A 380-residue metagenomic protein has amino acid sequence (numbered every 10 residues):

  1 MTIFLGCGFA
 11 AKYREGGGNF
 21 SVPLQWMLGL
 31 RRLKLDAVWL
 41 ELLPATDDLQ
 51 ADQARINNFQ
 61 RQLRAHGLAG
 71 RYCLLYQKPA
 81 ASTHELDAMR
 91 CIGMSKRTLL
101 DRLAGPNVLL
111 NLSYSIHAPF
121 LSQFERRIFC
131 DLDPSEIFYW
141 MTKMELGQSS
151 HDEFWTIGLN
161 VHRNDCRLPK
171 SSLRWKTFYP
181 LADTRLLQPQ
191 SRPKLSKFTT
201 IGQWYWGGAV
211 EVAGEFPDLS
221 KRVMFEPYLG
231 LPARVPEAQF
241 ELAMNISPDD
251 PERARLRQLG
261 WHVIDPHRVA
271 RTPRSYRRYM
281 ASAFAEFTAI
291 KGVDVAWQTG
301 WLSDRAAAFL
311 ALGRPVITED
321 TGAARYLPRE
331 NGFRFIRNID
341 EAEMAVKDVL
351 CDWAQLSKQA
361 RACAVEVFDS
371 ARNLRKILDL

Functional and structural regions predicted by a protein language model:
F4-A10, L40-P44, T200-G208, M244-N245 (+1 more regions): Short loop/turn segments at strand-loop or loop-helix junctions that form parts of catalytic or ligand-binding pockets
L5-D165, A270-S275, Y279, V295-W297: Extended catalytic core of nucleotide-activated donor transferases of GT-like folds
Y13-N19, L24-Q25, R31-A45, L219-R222 (+2 more regions): Catalytic binding pocket for nucleotide-activated donors in carbohydrate/polymer assembly enzymes
L28-D36, R61-Y72, S149-E153, W175 (+3 more regions): Structural alpha-beta junctions
V38, I128, E153, T199 (+2 more regions): A structural signal for isolated positions on well-ordered beta-strands in alpha/beta enzyme cores
A118-F124, Q148, N164-P169, E252-Q258 (+1 more regions): Short loop/helix-cap segments at secondary-structure boundaries that form the rim of catalytic
L121-I128, S135, K170-Q188, L312-R314: P-loop/Walker A phosphate-binding loop and immediately adjacent motor/lid segment at beta-alpha junctions
D165-S282, V293: Conserved catalytic-core segment of nucleotide-activated headgroup transferases in glycan assembly
